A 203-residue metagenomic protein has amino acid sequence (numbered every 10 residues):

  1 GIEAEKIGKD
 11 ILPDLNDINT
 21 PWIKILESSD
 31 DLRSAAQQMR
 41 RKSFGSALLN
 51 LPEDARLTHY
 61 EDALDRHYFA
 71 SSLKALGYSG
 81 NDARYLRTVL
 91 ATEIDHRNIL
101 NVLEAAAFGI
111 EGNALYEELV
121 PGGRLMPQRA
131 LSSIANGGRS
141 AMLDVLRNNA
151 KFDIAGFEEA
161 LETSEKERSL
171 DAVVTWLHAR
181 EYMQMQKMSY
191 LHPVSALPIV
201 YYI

Functional and structural regions predicted by a protein language model:
G1-I203: Extended alpha-helical surfaces
